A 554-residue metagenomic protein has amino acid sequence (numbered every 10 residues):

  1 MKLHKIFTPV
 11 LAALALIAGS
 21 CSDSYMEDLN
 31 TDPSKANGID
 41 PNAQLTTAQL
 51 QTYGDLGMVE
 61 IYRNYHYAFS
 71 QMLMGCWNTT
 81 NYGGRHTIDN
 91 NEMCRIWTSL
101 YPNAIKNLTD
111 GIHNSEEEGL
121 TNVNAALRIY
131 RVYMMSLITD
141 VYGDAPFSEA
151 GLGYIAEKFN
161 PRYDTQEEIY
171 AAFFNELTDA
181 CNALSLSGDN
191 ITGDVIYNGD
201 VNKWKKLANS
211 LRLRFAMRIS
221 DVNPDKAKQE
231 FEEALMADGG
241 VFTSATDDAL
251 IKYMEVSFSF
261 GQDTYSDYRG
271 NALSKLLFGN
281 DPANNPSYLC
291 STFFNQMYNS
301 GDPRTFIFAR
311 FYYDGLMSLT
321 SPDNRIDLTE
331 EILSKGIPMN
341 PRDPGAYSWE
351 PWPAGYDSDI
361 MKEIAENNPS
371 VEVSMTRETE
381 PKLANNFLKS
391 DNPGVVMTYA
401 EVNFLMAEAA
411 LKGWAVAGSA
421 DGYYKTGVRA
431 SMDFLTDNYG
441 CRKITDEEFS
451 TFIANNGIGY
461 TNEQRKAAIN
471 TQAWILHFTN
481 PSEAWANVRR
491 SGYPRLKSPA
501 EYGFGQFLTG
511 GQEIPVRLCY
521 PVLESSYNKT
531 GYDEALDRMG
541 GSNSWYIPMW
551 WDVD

Functional and structural regions predicted by a protein language model:
M1-G19: Sec-dependent bacterial lipoprotein signal peptides
C21-S70, S99-P102, K106, D110 (+3 more regions): Membrane-proximal, proline-rich intrinsically disordered regions
S24-E27, L383-A384, I444-T451: Short acidic (Asp/Glu) and glycine-rich catalytic loops that position anionic groups and cofactors
G38-D40, G75-Y130, M134-F434, N462-Q464: Structured, solvent-exposed acidic/aromatic patches
G57-H66, G143-A145, K228, A486: Beta-strand acidic-aromatic groove motif in beta-rich domains, primarily in extracellular
Q71-M72, D194-W204, I326-A346, E448-G457 (+2 more regions): Amphipathic alpha-helical surface "interface" segments used for docking/oligomerization or membrane association within
L411-W414, V428-D554: C-terminal functional modules
